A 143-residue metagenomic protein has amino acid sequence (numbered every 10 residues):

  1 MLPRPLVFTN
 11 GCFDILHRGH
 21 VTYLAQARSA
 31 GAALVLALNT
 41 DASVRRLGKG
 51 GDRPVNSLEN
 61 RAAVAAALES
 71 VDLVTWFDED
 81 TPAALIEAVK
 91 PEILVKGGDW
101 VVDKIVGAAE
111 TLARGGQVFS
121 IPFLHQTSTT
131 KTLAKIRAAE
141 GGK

Functional and structural regions predicted by a protein language model:
M1-K143: Nucleotidyltransferase catalytic core that binds NTPs
